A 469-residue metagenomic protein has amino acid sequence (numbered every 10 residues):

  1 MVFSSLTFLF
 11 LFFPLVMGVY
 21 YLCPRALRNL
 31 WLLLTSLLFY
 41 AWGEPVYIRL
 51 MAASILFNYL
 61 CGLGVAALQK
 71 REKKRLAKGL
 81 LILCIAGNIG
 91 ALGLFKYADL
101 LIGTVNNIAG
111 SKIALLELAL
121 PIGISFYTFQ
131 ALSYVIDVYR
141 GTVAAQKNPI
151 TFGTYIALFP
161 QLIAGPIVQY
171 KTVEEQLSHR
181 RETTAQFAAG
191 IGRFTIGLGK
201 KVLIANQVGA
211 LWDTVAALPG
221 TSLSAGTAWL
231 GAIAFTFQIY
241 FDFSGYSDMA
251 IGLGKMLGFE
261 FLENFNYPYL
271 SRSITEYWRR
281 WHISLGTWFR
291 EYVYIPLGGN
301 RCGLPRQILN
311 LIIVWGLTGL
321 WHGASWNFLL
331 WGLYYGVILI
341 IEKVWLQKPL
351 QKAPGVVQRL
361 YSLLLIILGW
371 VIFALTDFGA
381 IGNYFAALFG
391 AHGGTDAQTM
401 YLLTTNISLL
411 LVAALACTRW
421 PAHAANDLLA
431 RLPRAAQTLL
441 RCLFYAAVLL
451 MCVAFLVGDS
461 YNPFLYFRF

Functional and structural regions predicted by a protein language model:
M1-R468: Membrane-embedded transmembrane alpha-helical bundles that form the catalytic cores of multi-pass lipid-modifying
